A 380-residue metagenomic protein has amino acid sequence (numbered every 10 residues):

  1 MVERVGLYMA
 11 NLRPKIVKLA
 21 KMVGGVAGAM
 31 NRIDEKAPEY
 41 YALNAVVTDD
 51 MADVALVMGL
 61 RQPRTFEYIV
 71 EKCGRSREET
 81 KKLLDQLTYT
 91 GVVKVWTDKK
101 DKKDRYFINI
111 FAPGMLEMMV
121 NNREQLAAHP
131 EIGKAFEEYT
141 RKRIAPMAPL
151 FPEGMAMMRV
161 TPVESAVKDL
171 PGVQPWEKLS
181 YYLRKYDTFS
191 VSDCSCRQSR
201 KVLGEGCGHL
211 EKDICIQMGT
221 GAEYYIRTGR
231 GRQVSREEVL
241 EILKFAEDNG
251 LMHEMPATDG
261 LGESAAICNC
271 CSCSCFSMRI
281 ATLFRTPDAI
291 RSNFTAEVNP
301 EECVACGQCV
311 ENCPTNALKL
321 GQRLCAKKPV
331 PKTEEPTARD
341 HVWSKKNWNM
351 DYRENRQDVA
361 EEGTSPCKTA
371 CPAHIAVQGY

Functional and structural regions predicted by a protein language model:
V2-Y40: Long, low-complexity, charged/polar intrinsically disordered regions in eukaryotic proteins
K21, L43, Y181, S190-V304 (+1 more regions): Ferredoxin-type iron-sulfur electron-transfer modules and their immediate structural context
A45-A52: Short helix-coil-helix linker/hinge
R61-C73: Short acidic, hydrophobic short linear motifs in intrinsically disordered regions
C73-Y89: Short amphipathic alpha-helical interaction segments
T88-K99, L318-K319: A short, conserved structural fragment
T97-R105, R323-A326: Short, Lys/Arg-rich nucleic-acid/phosphate-binding segment
K102-R143: Short, amphipathic alpha-helical interaction segments positioned at domain boundaries
